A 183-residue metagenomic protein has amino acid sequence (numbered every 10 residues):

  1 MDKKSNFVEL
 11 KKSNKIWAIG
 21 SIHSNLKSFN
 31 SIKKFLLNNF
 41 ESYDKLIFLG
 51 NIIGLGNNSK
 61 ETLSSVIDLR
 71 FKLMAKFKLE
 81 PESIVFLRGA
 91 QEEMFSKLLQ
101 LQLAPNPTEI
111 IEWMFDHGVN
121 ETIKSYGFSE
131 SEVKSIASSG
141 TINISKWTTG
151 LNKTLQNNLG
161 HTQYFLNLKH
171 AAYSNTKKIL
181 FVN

Functional and structural regions predicted by a protein language model:
M1-S65: N-terminal active-site segment of His-dependent metallophosphoesterases
S5-N6, L168-A171: Short, acidic/polar N-cap/turn motifs at the starts of alpha helices
N14-W17, P81-I84, K178-I179: Short active-site oxyanion
I19-G20, I47-G50, V85-A90, F181-V182: Active-site neighborhood of phospho(di)ester-bond hydrolases with catalytic His/Asp-centered motifs
L37-E41, F71, K78, Y173: Residue-level signal for alpha-helix termini/capping positions
G56-N167: Active-site neighborhood of divalent metal-dependent phosphoester bond hydrolases
H170-A172, K177-V182: Conserved active-site beta-strand-loop modules that form the wall/rim of enzyme catalytic pockets and either contain
